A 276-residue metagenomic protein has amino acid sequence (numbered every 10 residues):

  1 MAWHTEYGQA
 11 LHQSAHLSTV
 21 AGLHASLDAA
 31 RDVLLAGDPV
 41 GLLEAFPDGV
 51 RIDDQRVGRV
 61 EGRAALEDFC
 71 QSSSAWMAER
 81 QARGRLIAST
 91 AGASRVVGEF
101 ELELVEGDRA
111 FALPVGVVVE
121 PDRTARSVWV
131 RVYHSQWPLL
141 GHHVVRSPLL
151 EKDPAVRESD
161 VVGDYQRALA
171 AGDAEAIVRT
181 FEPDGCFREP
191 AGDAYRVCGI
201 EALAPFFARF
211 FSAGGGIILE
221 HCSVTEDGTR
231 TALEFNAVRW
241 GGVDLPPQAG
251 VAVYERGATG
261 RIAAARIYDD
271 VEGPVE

Functional and structural regions predicted by a protein language model:
M1-S18, Q71-R157, P205-E276: A beta-strand edge to alpha-helix "cap/lid" segment located at domain peripheries
E6-A45, A155-T180: Short acidic-aromatic low-complexity motifs
V20, D32, P39-R95, E175-A176 (+1 more regions): A solvent-exposed, acidic/Ser-Thr-rich amphipathic alpha-helical stretch
L27, D38-P39, D53, L104-E106 (+1 more regions): Preference for short coil/turn "hinge" residues that link or interrupt alpha-helices
A30, D53, E103-L104, A168 (+2 more regions): Alpha-helix C-capping/helix-to-loop hinge sites
D38, S135-Q136, D173, R188 (+1 more regions): Poly-acidic low-complexity segments
